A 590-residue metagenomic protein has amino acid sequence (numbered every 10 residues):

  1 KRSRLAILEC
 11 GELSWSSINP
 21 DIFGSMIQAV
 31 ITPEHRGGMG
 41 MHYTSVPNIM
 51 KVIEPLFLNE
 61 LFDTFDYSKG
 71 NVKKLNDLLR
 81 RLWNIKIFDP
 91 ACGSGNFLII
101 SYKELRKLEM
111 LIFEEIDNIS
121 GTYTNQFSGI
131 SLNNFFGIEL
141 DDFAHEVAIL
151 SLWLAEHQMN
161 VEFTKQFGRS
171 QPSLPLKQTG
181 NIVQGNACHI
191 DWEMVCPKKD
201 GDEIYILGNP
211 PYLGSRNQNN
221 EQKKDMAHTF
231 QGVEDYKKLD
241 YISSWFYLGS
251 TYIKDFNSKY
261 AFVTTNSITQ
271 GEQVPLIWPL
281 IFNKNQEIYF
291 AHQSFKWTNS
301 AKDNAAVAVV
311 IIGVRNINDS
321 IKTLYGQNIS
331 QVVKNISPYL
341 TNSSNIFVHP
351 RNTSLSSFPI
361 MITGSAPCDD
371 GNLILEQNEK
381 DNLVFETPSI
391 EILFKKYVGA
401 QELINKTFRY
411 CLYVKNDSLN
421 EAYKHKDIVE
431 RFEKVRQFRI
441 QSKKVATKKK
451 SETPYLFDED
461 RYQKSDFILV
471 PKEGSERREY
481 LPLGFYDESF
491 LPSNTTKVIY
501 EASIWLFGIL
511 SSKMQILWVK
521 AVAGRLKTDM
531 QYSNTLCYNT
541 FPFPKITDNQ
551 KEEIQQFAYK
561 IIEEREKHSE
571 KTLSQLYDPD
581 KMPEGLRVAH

Functional and structural regions predicted by a protein language model:
K1-I130, L140, A144, N186 (+6 more regions): Class I S-adenosyl-L-methionine
S3-A6, D21, I346-N494: Segments forming glycine/polar-rich beta-alpha architectures that bind adenosine-containing cofactors
E9, H35, Y67-K86, S170 (+4 more regions): Flexible, glycine/threonine-enriched loop-and-boundary segments that flank and lead into catalytic domains of large
I31, F438, Y462-Y480, A502-G524: Short Ser/Thr-interspersed hydrophobic loop/turn segments at strand-loop and sheet-helix junctions that line or gate
P47-N48, I99, R106, H145 (+10 more regions): Signature of N6-adenine DNA methyltransferases within the class I
C92, D427-V435, F543-H590: Non-catalytic DNA-recognition/assembly elements of restriction-modification systems
F135-I138: Conserved SAM-binding motif I beta-strand of class I
K497-N539, T547-Y559, E563-E564: Basic, amphipathic alpha-helical recognition segments used for DNA target recognition
